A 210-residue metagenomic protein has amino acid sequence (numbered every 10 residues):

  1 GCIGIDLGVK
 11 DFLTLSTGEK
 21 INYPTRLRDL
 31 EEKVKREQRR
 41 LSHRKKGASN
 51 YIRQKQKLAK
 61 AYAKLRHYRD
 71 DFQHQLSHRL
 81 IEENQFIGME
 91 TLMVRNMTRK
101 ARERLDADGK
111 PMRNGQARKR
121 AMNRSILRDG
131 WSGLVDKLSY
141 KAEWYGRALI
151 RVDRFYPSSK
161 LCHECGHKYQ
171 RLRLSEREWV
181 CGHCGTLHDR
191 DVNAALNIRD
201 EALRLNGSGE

Functional and structural regions predicted by a protein language model:
G1-E210: Positively charged, helix-rich recognition surfaces that bind polyanionic ligands
